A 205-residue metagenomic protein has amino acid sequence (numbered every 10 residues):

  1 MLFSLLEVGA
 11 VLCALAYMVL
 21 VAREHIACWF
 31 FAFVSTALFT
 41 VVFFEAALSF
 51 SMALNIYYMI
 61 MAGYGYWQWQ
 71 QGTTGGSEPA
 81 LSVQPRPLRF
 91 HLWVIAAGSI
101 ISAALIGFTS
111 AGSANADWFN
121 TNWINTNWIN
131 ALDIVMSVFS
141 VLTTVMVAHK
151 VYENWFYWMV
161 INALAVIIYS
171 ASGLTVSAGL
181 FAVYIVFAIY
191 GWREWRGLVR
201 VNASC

Functional and structural regions predicted by a protein language model:
M1-E24, C28, G72-G76, S82-C205: Polytopic alpha-helical membrane-helix bundles and their juxtamembrane interface segments in multi-pass membrane
E7, A14-Y17, H25, W29-G65: Early transmembrane hairpin module of multi-pass membrane proteins
F50, Q68, V176: Short, flexible micro-motifs
Y57-G75, W195-R196: Membrane-water interface of transmembrane alpha-helices
